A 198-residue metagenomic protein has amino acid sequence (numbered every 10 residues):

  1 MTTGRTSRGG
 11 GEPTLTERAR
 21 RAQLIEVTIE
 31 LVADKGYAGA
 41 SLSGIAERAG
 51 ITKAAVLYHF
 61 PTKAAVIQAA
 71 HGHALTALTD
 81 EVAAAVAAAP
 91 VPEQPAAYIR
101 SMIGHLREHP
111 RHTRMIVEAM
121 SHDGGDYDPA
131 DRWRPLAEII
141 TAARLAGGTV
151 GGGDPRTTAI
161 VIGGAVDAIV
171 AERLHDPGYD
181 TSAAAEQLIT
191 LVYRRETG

Functional and structural regions predicted by a protein language model:
M1-A19: N-terminal intrinsically disordered/low-complexity leader segments
Q23, V27, L31-A65, A69: Helix-turn-helix
D34-A38, H109, A146: Short coil/turn segments at alpha/beta junctions that flank glycine-rich nucleotide-binding fingerprints
A38, T149-V150, H175, Y179: Conserved hydrophobic residue
A69, A83-P110, P155-I162: Hydrophobic alpha-helical connector segments
T76-D80, E108, D123-A146, P155-G163 (+2 more regions): Amphipathic alpha-helical packing segments from all-alpha helical-bundle domains
Q94, I103-G125, A171-E172: Amphipathic alpha-helical segments used for helix-helix packing
H105-H112, A142, A159-Y179, L191-G198: Amphipathic C-terminal alpha-helical segment
